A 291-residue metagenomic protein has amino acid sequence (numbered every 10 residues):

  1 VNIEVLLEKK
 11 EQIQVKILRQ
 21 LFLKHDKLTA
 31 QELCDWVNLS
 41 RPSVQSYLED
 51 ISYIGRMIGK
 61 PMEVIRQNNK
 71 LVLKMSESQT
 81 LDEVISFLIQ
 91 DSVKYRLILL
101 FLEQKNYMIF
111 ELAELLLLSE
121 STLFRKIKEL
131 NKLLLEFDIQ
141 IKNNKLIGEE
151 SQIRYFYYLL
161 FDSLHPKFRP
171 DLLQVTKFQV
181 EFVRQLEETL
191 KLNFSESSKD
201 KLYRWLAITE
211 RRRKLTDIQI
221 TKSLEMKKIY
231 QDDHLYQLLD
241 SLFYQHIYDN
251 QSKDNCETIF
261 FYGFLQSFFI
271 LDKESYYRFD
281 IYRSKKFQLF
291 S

Functional and structural regions predicted by a protein language model:
N2-S291: A cross-family "folded-core" feature that marks the main globular domain of proteins
